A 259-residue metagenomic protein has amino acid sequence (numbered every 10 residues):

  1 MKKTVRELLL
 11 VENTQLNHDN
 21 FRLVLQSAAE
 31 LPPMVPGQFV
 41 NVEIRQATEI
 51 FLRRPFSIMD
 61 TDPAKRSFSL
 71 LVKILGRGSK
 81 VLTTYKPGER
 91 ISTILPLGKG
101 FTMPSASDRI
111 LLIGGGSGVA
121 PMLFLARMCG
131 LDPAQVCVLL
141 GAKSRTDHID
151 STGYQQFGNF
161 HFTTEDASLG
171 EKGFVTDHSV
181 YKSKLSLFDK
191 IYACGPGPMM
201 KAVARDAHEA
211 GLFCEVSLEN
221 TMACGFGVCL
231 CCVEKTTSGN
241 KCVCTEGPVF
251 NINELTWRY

Functional and structural regions predicted by a protein language model:
M1-T4, N240-Y259: Short, basic/aromatic-enriched C-terminal tail that caps enzymatic domains
K2-P87: Ferredoxin-reductase
E12, D60, F162-T164, V216 (+1 more regions): Structural signal for conserved beta-strand scaffold positions within catalytic alpha/beta enzyme cores
T48-F56, G98-A106, C244: Short, Lys/Arg- and Gly-enriched loop/turn segments at beta-strand edges
R77-E219: FNR/FR-type flavoprotein reductase catalytic core
P121, G197-P198, E219-P248: Local cysteine-cluster metal-coordination motifs and their immediate loop/turn environment, predominantly Fe-S cluster
